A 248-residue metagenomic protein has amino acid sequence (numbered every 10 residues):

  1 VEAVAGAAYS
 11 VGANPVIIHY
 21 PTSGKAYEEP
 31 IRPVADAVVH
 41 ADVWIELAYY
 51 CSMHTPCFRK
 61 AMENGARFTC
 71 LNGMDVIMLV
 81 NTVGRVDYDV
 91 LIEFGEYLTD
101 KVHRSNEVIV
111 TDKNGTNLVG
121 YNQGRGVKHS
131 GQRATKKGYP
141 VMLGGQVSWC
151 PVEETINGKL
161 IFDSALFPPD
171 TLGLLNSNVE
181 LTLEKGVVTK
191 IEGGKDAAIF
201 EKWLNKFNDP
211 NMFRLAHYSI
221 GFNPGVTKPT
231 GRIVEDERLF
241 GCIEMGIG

Functional and structural regions predicted by a protein language model:
V1-N176, E184, D209: Active-site bordering "gate/hinge" segments that shape substrate access to catalytic or cofactor-binding pockets
S105, N157, N178, L215 (+1 more regions): Short, surface-exposed beta-edge/turn micro-motifs
V127, F167-P169, K190, A198 (+1 more regions): A broad, structure-centric signal for solvent-exposed, well-ordered loop/edge residues that line or flank functional
L166-P169, N178, L204, G231: Short secondary-structure capping micro-motifs at structural edges
S177-E192: Active-site and channel-lining beta-strand-loop segments that bind or position nucleotide-derived/phosphorylated
A198-N208: A short, polar/charged loop-to-alpha-helix boundary motif
P210-G248: Cysteine/selenocysteine-centered motifs that mediate thiol-based redox chemistry or coordinate metal-sulfur cofactors
